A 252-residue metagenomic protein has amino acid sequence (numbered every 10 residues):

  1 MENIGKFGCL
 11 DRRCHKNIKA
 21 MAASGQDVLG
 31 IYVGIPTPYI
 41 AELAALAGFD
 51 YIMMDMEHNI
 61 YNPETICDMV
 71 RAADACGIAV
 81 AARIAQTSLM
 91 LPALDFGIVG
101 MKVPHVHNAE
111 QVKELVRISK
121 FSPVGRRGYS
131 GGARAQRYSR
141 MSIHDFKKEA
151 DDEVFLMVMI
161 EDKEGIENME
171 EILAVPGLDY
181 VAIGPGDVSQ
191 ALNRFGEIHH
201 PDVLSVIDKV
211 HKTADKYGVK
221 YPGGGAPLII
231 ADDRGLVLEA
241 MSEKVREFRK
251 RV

Functional and structural regions predicted by a protein language model:
M1-Y32, M141-D152, D208-K209, D215 (+1 more regions): N-terminal amphipathic alpha-helix/helix-capping segment at the start of soluble metabolic enzymes
D27-V33, I52-M54, V80-R83, M101-V103 (+3 more regions): Hydrophobic faces of well-ordered beta-strands that scaffold small-molecule active sites in alpha/beta enzyme cores
V33-L46, I84-P92, E164-V175: Short, acidic/polar
I40-I66, G186-P201: Glycine-rich, proline-tolerant flexible connector loops at the mouths of alpha/beta enzymes
A47-Y51, D95-G100, K120-F121, A174-Y180 (+1 more regions): Glycine-enriched alpha-helix->loop->beta-strand junction motifs that scaffold or abut catalytic
P63-D95, R117-G125, K148-D152, I198-Y221: Alpha-helix-loop-beta-strand connector modules within alpha/beta enzyme cores
S88, F96, G100-P176: Conserved anion-binding
S88, V116, S130-Y138, V154 (+4 more regions): C-terminal alpha-helical cap/extension of soluble enzyme domains
